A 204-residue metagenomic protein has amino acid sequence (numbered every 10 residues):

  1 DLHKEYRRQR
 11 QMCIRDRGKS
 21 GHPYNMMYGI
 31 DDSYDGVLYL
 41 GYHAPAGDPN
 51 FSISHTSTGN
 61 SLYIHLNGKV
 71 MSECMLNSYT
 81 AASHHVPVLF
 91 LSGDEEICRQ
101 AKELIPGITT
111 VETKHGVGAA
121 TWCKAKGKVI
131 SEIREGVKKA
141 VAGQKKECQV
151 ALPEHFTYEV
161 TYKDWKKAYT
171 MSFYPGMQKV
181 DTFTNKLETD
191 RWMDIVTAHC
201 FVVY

Functional and structural regions predicted by a protein language model:
D1-R10, I14: Single conserved hydrophobic/aromatic residue that forms the stacking wall/gate of nucleotide- or nucleobase-binding
Q11, R15-M26: A glycine-rich helix N-cap at a beta->alpha junction
H22, T58-H84, S92-I97: Active-site glycine-rich loop that binds ribose-phosphate moieties when present
H22-V37: Short amphipathic alpha-helices and their capping/turn segments at secondary-structure boundaries
V37-G41, L91-S92, T161: Short beta-strand segments
L40-A46, E95-I97: Short glycine-enriched loops at secondary-structure junctions
S83-V88, S92-G136: Active-site rim beta-loop-alpha module in soluble metabolic enzymes
V129-Y204: C-terminal accessory domains and tails appended to enzymatic cores
